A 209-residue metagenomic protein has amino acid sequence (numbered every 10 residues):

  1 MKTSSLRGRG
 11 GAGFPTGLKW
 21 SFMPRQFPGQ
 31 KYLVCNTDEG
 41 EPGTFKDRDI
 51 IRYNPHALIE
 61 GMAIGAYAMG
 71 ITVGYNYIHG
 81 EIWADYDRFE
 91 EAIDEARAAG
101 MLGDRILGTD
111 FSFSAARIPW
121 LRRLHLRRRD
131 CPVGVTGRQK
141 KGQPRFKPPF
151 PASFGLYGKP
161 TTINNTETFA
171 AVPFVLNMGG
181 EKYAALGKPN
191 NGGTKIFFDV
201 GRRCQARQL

Functional and structural regions predicted by a protein language model:
T3-F22, E41, G65, W120-V133 (+1 more regions): Conserved phosphate/anionic-ligand binding catalytic regions in large, soluble enzymes, centered on
S4, G11-P28, R48-N54, F174-A185: Conserved alpha/beta core surface patches that mediate binding of polyanionic ligands
F27-N36: Short coil-to-beta-strand
T37-P42, Y67-I71, R202: Short connector loops/turns at beta-strand edges and beta->alpha or beta->beta junctions
E41-K46, Q205-Q208: Short small-residue beta-strand/loop micro-motif enriched in glycine and branched aliphatics
P55-A68: Histidine-anchored nucleotide/phosphate-binding helix
V73-G80: Short internal beta-strands
Y86-L209: Hydrophobic alpha-helical positions that pack around
